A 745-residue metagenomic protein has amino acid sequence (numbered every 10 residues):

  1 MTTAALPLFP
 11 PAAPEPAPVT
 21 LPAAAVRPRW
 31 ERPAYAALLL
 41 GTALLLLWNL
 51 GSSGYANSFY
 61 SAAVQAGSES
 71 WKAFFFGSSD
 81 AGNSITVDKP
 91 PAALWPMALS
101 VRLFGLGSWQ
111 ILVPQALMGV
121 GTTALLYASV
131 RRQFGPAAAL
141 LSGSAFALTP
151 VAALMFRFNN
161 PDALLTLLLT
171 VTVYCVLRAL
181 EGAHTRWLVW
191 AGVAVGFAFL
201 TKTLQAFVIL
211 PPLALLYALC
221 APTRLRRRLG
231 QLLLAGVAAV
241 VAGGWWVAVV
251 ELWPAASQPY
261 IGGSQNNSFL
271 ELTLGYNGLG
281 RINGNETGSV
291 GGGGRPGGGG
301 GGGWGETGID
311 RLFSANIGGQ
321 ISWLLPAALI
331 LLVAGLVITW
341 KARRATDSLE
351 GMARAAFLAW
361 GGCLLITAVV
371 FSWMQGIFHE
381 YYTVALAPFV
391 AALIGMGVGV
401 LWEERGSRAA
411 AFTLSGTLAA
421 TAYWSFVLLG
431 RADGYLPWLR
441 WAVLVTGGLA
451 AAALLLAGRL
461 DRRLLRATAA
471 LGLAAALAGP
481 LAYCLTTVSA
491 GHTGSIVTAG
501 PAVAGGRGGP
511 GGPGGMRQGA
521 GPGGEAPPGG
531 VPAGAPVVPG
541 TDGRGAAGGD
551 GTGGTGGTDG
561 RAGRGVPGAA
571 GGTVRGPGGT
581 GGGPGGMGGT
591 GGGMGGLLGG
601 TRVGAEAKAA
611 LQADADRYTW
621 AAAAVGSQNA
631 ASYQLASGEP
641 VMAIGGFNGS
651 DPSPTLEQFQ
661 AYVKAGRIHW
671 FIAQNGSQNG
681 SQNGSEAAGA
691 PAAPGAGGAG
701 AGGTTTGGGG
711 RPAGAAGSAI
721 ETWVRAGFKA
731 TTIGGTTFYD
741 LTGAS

Functional and structural regions predicted by a protein language model:
M1-E286, P296-A409, A420, T486 (+1 more regions): Membrane-integral, polyisoprenol-dependent glycosyltransferases of the GT-C/oligosaccharyltransferase superfamily
F59, A63, P91, W95 (+11 more regions): Extracytoplasmic/secreted proteins, especially bacterial periplasmic and envelope-associated proteins
Y60-S61, A66-W71, I209-A345, W424-A432 (+6 more regions): Transmembrane-lumen/periplasm boundary regions of multi-pass, lipid-linked membrane glycan transferases
W187, A191-G192, F197-L200, V208 (+1 more regions): Membrane-embedded alpha-helical segments of integral membrane proteins
L225-V237, S407-L414, L436-L444, L456-A474: Membrane-interfacial entry segments at the cytosolic side of transmembrane helices
S257, Q265, S653-V663: Alpha-helical scaffolding within the catalytic cores of extracellular/periplasmic polymer-degrading hydrolases
V333, S415, A422, V445-L454 (+1 more regions): Hydrophobic single-pass membrane-targeting/anchoring helices
G491-G494, G549, P577-L598, A605-A621 (+3 more regions): Aromatic/acidic, Gly/Pro-rich catalytic loop(s) in extracytoplasmic/lumenal soluble domains of multi-pass membrane
